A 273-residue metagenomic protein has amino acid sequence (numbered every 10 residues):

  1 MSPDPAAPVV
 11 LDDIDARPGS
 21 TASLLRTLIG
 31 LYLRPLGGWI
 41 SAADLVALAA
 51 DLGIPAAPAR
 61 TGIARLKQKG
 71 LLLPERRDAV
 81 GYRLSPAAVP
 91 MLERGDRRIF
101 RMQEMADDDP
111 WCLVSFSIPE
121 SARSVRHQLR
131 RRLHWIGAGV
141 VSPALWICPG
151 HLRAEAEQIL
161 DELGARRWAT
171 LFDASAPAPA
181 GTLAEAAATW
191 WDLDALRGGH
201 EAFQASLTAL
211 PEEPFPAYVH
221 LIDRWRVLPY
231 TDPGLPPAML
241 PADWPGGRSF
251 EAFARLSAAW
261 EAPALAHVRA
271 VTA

Functional and structural regions predicted by a protein language model:
S2-L31: Short alpha-helical segments that sit at the start of domains
L36-L48: Short acidic, hydrophobic short linear motifs in intrinsically disordered regions
G62-K69, L133: Basic amphipathic alpha-helical segments that dock to polyanions
K67-R77: A short, conserved structural fragment
D78-S85: Minor-groove-contacting beta-hairpin "wing" of winged helix-turn-helix DNA-binding domains
V89-C112: Short, amphipathic alpha-helical interaction segments positioned at domain boundaries
P119-L210: Mid-protein regulatory/catalytic core that forms ligand/cofactor-binding pockets and protein-protein interaction
A184-A273: C-terminal regulatory/effector modules of DNA-binding transcriptional regulators
